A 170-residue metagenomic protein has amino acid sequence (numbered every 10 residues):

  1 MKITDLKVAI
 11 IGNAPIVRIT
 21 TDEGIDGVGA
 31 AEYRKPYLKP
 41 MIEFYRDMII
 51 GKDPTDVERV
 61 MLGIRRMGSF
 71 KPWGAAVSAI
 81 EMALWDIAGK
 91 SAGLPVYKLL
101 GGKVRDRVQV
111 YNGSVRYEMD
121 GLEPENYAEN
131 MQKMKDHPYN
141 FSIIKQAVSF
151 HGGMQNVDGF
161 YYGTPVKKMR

Functional and structural regions predicted by a protein language model:
M1-R18: Short, Gly/Pro- and small/polar-rich lid/capping loops
K2, E43, P138-N140: Short loop/turn motifs at secondary-structure junctions
I3-D5, G29, Q109: Cofactor-binding beta-sheet edge motifs in enzyme active sites
I10, Y33, V148: Residues that line or immediately flank small-molecule/substrate-binding pockets and catalytic motifs
T20-L94: Metal- or metallocofactor-binding catalytic centers and their adjacent structured scaffolds across diverse enzyme
V57, V96, F141-I143: Flexible, glycine/charged-enriched surface loops at secondary-structure junctions
E81-E118, H137: Glycine-rich, aromatic-flanked loop segments that form ligand/cofactor-binding clefts across common enzyme folds
R107, N112-R170: Metal-dependent enolase-superfamily TIM-barrel catalytic cores that perform enediolate-based chemistry
